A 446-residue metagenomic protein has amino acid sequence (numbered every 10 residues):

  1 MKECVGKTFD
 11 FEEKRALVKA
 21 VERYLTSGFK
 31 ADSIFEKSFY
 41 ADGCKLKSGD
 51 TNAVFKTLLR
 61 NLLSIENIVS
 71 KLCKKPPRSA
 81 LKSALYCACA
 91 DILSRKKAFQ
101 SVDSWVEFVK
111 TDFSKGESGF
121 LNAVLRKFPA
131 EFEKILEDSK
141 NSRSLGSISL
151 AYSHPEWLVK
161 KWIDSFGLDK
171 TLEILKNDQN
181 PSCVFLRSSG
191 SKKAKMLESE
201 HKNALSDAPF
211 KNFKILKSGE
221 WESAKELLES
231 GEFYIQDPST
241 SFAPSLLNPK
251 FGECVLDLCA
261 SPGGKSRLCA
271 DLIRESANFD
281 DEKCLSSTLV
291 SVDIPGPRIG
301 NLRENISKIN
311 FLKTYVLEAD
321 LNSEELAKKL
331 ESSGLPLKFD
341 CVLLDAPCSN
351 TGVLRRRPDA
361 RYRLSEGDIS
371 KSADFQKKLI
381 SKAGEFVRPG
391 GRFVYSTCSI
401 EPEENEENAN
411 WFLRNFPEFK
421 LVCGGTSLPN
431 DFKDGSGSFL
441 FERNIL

Functional and structural regions predicted by a protein language model:
M1-L446: S-adenosylmethionine
